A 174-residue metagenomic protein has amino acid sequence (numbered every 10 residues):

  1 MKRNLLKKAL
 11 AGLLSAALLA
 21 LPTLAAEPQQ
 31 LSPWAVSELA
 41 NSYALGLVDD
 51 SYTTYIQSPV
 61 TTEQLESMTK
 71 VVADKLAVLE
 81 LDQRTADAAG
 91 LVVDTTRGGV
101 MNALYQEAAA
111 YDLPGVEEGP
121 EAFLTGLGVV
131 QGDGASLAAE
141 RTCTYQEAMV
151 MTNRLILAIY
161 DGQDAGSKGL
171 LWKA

Functional and structural regions predicted by a protein language model:
K2, K7-K8, R97, R154: Basic side chains
R3-A25: Sec-dependent N-terminal signal peptides of Gram-positive bacterial secreted proteins and lipoproteins
A25-K75, L79, Q83-E118, V129-L155 (+1 more regions): Extracytoplasmic Gram-positive cell-surface binding/anchoring modules and repeats
